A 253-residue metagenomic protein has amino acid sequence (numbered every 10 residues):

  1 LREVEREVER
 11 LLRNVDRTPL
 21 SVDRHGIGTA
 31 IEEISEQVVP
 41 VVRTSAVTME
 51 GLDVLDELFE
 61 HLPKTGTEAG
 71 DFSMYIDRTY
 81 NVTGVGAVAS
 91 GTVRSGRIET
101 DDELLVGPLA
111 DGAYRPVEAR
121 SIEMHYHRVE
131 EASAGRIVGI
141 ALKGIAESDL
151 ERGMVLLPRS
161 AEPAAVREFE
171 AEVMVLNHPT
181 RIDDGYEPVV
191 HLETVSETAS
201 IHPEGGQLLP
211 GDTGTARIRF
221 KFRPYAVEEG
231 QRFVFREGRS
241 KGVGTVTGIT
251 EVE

Functional and structural regions predicted by a protein language model:
L1-E3: Conserved Switch II/interswitch segment of TRAFAC-class P-loop GTPases
R6-N14: Flexible glycine/proline-rich, aromatic-decorated loop/lid segments
R10, I145-E253: C-terminal effector modules of nucleic-acid-centric enzymes and ribosome-associated factors
R13-P179: Conserved catalytic-core segments of large NTP-driven translation/proteostasis enzymes
